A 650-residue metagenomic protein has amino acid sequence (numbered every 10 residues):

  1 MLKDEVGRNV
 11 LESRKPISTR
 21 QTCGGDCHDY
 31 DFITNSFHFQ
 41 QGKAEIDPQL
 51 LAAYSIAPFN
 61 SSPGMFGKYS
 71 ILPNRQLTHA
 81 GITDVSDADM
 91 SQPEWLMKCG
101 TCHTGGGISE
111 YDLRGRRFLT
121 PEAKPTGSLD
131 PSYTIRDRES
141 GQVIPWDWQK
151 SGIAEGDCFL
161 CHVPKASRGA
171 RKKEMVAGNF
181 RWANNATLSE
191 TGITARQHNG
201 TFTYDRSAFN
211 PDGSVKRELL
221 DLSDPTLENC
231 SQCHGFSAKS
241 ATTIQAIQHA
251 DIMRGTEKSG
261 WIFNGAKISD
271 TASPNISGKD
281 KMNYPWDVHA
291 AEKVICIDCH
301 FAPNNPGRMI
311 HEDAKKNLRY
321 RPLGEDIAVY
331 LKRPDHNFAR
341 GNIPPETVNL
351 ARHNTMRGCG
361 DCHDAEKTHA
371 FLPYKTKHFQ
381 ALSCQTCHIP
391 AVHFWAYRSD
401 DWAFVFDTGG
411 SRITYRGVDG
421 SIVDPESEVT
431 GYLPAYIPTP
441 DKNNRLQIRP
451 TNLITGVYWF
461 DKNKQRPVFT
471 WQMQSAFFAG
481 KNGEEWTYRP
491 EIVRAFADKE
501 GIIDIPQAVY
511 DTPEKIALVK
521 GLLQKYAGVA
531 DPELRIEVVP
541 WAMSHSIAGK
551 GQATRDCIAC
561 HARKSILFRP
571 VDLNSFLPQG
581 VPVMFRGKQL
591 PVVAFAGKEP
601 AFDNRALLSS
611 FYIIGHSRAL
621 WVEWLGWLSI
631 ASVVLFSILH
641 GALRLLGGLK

Functional and structural regions predicted by a protein language model:
M1-G25, D29-F32, K43-K650: C-type cytochrome heme-c attachment and multiheme electron-transfer modules
